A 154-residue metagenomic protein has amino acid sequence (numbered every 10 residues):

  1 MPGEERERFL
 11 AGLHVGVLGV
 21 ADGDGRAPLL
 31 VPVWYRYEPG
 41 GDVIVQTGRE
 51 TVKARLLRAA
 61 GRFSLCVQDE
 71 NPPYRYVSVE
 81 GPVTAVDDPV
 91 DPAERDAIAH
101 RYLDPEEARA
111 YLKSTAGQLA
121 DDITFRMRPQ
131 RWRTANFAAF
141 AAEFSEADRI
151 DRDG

Functional and structural regions predicted by a protein language model:
M1-V15, E143-G154: Extreme N-terminal tail/first-helix region
P2-E5, K53, E94: Hydrophobic alpha-helical segments typical of transmembrane helices and their membrane-interface/capping positions
G3, C66, E70-Y74, S114-Q118: Hydrophobic small-molecule pocket/channel-lining residues, especially in calycin-type beta-barrels
R6, H14, G41, R75 (+1 more regions): A generic secondary-structure signal marking the coil-to-beta-strand transition
E7, Y35, R55, T115-G117: Short secondary-structure boundary/capping segments
L13-R49, R55-L57, F63-V67, Y76-V79: Short beta-strand segments
T51-K53, P72, A141-A142: Short, surface-exposed beta-strand-loop junctions and turns on beta-sheet-rich folds
V77-G154: Charged, gly/pro-rich active-site loop segments
